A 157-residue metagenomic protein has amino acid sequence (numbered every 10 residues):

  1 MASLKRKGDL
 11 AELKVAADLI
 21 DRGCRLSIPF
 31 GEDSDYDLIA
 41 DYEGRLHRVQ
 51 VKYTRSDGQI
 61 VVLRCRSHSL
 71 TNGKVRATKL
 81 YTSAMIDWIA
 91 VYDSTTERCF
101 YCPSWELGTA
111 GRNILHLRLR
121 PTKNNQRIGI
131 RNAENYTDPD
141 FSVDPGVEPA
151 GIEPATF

Functional and structural regions predicted by a protein language model:
M1-S34, A40-F157: Mixed-charge (Asp/Glu-Lys/Arg
